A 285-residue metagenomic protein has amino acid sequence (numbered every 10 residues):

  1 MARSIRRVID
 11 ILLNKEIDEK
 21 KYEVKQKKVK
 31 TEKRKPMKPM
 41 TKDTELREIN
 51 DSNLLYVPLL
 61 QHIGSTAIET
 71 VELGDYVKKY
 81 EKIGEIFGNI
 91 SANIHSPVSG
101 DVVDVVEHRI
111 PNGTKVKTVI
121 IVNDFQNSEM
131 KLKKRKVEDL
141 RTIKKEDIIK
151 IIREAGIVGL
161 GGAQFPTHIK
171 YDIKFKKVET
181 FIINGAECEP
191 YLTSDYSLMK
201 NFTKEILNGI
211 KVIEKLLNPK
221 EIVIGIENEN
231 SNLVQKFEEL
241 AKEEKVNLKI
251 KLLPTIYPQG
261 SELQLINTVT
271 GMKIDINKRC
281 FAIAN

Functional and structural regions predicted by a protein language model:
A2-T70: N-terminal, Lys/Arg-enriched amphipathic/low-complexity engagement segments that precede the first folded domain
A67-Y76, Y80: Short histidine-centered loop motifs in beta-beta connectors
V77-S91, V106-R109, K117-N123: Short hydrophobic beta/alpha edge segments that flank linear recognition/processing sites
G100-V102: Conserved hydrophobic positions within beta-strands
R109-F165, F175, S231, E244: Acidic low-complexity segments
E129, F181-D195: Gly-rich Lys/Arg/Thr-decorated short loops/hinges at beta-loop-alpha junctions or inter-strand turns that position
K200-L216: Histidine-anchored nucleotide/phosphate-binding helix
K220-N285: Hydrophobic alpha-helical positions that pack around
